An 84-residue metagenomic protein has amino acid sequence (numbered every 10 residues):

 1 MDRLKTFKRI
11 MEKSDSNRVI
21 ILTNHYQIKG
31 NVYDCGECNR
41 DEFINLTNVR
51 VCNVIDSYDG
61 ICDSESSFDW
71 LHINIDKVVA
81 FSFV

Functional and structural regions predicted by a protein language model:
M1-V84: Conserved RNA-binding domains used in RNP assembly and mRNA/RNA metabolism
